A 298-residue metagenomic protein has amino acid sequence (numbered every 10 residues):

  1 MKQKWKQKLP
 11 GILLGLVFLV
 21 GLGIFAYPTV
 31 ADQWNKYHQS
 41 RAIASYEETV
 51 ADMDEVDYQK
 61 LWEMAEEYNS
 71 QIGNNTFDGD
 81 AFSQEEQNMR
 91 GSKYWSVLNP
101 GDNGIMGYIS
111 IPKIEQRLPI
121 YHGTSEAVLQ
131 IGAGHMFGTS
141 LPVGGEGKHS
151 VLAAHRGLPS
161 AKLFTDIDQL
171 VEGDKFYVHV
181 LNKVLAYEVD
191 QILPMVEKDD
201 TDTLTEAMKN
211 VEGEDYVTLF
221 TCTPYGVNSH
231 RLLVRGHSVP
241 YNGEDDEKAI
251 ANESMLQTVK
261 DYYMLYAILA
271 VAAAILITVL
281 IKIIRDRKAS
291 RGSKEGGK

Functional and structural regions predicted by a protein language model:
K2-M106, M255-K298: Extracytoplasmic entry segments of secretory-pathway proteins
Q7-G11, I24, V30-A42, Y121-G292: Extracytoplasmic/periplasmic soluble domains downstream of a signal peptide or transmembrane helix
K93-L141: Extended boundary segments
